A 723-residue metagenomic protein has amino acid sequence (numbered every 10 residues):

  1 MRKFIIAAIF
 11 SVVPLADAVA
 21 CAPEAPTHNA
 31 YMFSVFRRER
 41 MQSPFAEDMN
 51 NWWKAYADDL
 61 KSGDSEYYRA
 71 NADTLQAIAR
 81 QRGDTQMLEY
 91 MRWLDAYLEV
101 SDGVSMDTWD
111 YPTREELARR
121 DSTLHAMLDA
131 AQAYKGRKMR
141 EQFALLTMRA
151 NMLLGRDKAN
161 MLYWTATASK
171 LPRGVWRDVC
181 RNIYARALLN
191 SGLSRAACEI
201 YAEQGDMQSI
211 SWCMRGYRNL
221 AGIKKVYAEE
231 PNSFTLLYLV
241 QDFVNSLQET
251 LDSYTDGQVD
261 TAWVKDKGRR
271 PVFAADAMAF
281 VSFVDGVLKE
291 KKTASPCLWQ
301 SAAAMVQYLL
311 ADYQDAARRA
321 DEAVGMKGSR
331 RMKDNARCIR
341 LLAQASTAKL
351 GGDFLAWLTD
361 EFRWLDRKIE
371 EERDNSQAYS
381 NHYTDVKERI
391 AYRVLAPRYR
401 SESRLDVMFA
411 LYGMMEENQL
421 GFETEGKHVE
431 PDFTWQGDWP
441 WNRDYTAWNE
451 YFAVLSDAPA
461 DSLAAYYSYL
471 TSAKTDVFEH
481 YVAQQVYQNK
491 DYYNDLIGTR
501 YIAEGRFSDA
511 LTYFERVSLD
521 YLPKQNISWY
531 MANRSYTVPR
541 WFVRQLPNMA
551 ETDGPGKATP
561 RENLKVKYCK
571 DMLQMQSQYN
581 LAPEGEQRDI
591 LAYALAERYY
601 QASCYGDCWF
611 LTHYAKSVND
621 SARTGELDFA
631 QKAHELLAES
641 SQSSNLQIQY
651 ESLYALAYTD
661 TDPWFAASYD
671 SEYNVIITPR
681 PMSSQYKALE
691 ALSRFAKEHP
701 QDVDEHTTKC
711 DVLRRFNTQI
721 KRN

Functional and structural regions predicted by a protein language model:
M1-I5: Positively charged n-region of N-terminal signal peptides that target proteins for export
I6-A7, L341: General helical structural elements
I9-A18: Hydrophobic h-region of N-terminal signal peptides that target proteins for export in Gram-negative bacteria
V19-R149, L154-N723: Extracytoplasmic/secretory-pathway proteins
